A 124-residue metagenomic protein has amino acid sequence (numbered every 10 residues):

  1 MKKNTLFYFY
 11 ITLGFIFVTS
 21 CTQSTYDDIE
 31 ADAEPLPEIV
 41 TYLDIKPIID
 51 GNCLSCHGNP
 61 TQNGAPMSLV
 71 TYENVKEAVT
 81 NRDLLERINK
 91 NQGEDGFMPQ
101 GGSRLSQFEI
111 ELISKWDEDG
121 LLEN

Functional and structural regions predicted by a protein language model:
M1-C21: Sec-dependent bacterial lipoprotein signal peptides
C21-N124: Aromatic- and Gly/Pro-enriched helix-to-coil junctions and flexible linker segments
